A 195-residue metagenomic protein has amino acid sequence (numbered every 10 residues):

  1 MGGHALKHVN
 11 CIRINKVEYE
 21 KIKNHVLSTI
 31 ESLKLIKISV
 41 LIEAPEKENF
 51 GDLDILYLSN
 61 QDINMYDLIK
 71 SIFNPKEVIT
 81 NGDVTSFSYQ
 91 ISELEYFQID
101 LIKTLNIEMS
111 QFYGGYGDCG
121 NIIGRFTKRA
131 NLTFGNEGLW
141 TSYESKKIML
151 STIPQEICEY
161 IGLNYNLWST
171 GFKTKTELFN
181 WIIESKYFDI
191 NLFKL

Functional and structural regions predicted by a protein language model:
M1-I42: Helical scaffold of the NTase/Pol beta-like nucleotidyltransferase catalytic core
N15-K23, D62-Y66, Y116, G120: Generic alpha-helical secondary structure
K21, H25-T29, L68, I122-F126: Long, highly charged amphipathic alpha-helices
L27-Y66: Active-site nucleotide-donor binding segment shared across nucleotidyl transfer reactions
L35-I36, N74-P75, L132: Short aromatic/hydrophobic-glycine micro-motifs
N64-N74: Short amphipathic alpha-helices in soluble, non-transmembrane regions that often serve as interface/regulatory elements
F73-M109: Conserved catalytic core of two-metal-ion nucleotidyltransferases
E95-Q98, I102-L195: Catalytic cores of NTP-dependent nucleotidyl/adenyl transfer enzymes across multiple folds
